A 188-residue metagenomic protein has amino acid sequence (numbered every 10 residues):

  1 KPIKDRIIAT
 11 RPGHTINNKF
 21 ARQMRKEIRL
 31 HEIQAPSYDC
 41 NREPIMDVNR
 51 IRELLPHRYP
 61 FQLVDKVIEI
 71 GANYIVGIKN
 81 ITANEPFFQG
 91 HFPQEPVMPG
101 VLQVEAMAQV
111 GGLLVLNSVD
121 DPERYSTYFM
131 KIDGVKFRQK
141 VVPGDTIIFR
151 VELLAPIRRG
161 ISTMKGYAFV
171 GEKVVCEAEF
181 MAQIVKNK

Functional and structural regions predicted by a protein language model:
K1-E43, R58: Terminal domain-initiation and capping elements
P2, P44-I45, G111-I148, V175 (+1 more regions): Hydrophobic beta-strand-centered segment that forms part of the acyl-chain substrate-binding groove
N41-I68, I75, M181-A182: Flexible, low-complexity linker/boundary loops enriched in proline and small hydrophobic residues that flank enzymatic
E43, V141-D145, L154-K188: HotDog/MaoC-like acyl-thioester-processing domains
Y59-M98: Catalytic strand-loop segment that frames the active site of acyl-thioester-processing enzymes
F61-L63, I147, S162: Hydrophobic core residues within well-ordered beta-strands of beta-rich domains
D65-I68, D133, R138, E152-L154 (+1 more regions): Conserved positions in beta-strands of structured domains
V67, M98-P122: Active-site helix/loop of acyl-thioester processing domains in fatty-acid/polyketide metabolism, spanning hotdog-fold
